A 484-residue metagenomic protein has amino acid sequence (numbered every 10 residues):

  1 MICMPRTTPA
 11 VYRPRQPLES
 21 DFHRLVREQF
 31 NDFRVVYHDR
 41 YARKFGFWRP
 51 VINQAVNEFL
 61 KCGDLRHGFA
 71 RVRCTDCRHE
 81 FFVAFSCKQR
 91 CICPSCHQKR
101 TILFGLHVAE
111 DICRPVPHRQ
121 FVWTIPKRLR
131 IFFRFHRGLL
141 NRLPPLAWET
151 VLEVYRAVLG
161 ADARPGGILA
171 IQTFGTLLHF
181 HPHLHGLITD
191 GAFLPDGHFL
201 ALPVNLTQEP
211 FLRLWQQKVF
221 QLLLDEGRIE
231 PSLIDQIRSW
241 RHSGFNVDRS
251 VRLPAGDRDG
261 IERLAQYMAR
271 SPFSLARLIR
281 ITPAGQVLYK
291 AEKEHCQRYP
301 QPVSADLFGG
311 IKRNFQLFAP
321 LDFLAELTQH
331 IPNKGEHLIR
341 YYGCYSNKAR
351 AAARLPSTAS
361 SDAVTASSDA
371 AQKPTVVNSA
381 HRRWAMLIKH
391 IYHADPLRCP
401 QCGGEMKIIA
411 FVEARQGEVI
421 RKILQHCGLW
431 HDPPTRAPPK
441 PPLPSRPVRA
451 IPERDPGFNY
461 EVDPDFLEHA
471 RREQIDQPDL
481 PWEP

Functional and structural regions predicted by a protein language model:
M1-P484: Beta->alpha loop/short-helix hinge microenvironment recognizer with preference for catalytic Tyr/His contexts
